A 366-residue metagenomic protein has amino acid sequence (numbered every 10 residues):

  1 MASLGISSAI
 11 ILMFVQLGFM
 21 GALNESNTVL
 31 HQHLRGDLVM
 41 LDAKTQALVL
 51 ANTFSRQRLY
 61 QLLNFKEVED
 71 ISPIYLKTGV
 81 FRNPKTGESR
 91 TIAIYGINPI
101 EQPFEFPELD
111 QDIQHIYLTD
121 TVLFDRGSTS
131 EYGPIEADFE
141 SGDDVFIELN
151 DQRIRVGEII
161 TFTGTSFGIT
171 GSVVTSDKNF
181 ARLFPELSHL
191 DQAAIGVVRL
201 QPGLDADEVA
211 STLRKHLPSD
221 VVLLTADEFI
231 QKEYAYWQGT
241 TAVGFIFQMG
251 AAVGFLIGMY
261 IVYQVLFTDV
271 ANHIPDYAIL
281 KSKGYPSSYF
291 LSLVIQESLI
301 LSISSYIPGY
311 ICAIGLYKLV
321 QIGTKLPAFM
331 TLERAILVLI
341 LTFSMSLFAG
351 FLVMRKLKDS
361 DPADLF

Functional and structural regions predicted by a protein language model:
M1-A9: N-terminal signal-anchor/signal peptide hydrophobic helix marking the start of the first transmembrane segment
S8-L38: Alpha-helical transmembrane segments
M20, L256-Y277, F351-R355: Membrane-embedded alpha-helices of multi-pass transport/permease systems
R56-Y60, F65, E69-L123, L149-R153 (+1 more regions): The feature marks short, hydrophobic/small-residue-biased sequence motifs that occur predominantly
F104, G127-L224: Basic-flanked hydrophobic alpha-helices used for secretion and membrane insertion
A206-Y260, T268-H273, S288, S292: Peri-transmembrane interface segments
G254, F267, P275-Q321, L337 (+2 more regions): Transmembrane alpha-helical interface segments in multi-pass membrane proteins
E333-F366: C-terminal membrane-exit region of the final transmembrane helix in multipass inner-membrane proteins
